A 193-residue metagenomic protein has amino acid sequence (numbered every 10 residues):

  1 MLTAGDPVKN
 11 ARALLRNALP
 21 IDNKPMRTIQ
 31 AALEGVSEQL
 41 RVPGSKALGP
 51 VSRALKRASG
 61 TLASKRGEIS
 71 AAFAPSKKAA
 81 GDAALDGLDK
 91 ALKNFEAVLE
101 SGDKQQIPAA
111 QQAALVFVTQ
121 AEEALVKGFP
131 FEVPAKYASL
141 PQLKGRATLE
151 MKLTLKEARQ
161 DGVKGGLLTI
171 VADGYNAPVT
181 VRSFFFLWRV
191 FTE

Functional and structural regions predicted by a protein language model:
G5-L55, S64-T192: Start-of-domain signal
